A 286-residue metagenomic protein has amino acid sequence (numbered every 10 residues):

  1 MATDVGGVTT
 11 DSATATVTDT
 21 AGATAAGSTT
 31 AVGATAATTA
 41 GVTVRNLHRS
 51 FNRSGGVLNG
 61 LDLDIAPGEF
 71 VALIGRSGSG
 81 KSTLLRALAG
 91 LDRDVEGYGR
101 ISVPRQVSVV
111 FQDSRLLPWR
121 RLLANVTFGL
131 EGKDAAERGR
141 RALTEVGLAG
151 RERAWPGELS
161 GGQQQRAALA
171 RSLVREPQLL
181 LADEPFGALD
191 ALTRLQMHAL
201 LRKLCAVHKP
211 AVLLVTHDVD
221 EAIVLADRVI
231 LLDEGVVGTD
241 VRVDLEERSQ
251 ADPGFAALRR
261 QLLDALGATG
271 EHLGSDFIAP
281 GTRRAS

Functional and structural regions predicted by a protein language model:
A37-V44, H48-G60, R93: A short, flexible loop at the N-terminus of ABC-type nucleotide-binding domains that lies
I74-R76: The feature captures the beta-strand-to-loop junction immediately N-terminal to the Walker
A89: Helix-to-loop junction immediately C-terminal to a conserved catalytic motif
W155-L159, Q163-Q165: Conserved ABC ATPase signature
L169: Hydrophobic anchor residue at the start of the ABC signature
V174-Q178: A short, proline-enriched helix->beta-strand linker immediately N-terminal to the Walker B motif in ABC-type P-loop
L180-D183: Catalytic Walker B motif of ABC-type/P-loop ATPase nucleotide-binding domains
